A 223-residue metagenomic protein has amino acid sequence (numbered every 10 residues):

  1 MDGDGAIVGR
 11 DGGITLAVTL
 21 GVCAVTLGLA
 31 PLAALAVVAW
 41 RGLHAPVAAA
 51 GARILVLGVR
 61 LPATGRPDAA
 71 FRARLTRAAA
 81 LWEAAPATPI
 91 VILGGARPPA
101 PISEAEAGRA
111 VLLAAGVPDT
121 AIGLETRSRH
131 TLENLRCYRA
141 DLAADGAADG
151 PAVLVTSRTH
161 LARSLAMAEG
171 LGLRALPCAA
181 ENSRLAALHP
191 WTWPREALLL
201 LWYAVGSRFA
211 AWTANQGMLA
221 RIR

Functional and structural regions predicted by a protein language model:
M1-A52, G217-A220: N-terminal membrane-anchoring alpha-helices
G9, G13-L16, A186, P190 (+2 more regions): Structural motif marking the loop-to-transmembrane transition
C23-A36, H189-Q216: A transmembrane-helix-recognition feature enriched in membrane-embedded lipid enzymes and envelope glyco-/phospholipid
A36-P194: A structural signal for short, hydrophobic/glycine-enriched beta-strand patches
A52-L55, V59, A211-R223: Short linear elements at protein peripheries
P98-S103, L198-V205, R221-R223: A general structural signal for short secondary-structure boundary/capping elements
D145, A168, Y203, W212 (+1 more regions): Low-complexity, intrinsically disordered/propeptide-like segments
